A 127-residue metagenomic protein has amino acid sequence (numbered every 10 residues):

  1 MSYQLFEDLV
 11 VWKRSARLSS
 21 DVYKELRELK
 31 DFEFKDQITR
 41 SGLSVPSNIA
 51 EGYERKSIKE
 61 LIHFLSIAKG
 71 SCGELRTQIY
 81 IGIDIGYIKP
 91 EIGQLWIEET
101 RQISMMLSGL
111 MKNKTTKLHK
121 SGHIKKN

Functional and structural regions predicted by a protein language model:
M1-N127: Amphipathic alpha-helical assembly/interaction segments
